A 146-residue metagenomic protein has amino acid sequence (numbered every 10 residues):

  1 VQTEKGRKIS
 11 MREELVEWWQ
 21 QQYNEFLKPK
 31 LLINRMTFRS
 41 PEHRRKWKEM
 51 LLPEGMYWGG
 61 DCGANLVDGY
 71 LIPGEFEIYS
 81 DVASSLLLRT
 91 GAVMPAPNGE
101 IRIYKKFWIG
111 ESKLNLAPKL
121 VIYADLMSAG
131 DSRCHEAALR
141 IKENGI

Functional and structural regions predicted by a protein language model:
Q2-E25: Short, cationic-aromatic polyanion-contact patches
Q2-E4, I33-F38, A124-L126: Charged, low-complexity surface segments at secondary-structure and domain boundaries
M11, Y70-I72, A117: A short, structural micro-pattern
E14, K46, C62, L66 (+2 more regions): Exposed alpha-helical structural elements
Q20-Q21, E49, G60, G110 (+1 more regions): Intrinsic disorder/low-complexity segments enriched in polar/charged and small flexible residues
Q22, F26, E54, G130-C134: Short secondary-structure junctions and interdomain/linker hinges
F26-K105: Short gly/ser-rich loop at a beta-strand->alpha-helix junction or flexible surface loop bordering the NTP-binding
S85-I146: Hydrophobic alpha-helical interaction segments
